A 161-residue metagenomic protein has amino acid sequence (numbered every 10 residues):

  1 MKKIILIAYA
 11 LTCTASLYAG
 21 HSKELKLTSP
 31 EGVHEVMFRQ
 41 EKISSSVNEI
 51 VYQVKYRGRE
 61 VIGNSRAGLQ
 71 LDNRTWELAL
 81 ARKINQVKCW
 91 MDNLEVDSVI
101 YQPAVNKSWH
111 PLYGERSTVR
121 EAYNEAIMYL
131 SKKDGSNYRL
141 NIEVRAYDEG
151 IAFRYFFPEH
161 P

Functional and structural regions predicted by a protein language model:
I4-C13: Sec-dependent N-terminal signal peptides
L17-S22: Boundary at the C-terminal end of the N-terminal hydrophobic targeting segment
E24-P161: N-terminal accessory beta-strand-rich subdomains and adjacent acidic, glycine-rich linkers that precede catalytic cores
